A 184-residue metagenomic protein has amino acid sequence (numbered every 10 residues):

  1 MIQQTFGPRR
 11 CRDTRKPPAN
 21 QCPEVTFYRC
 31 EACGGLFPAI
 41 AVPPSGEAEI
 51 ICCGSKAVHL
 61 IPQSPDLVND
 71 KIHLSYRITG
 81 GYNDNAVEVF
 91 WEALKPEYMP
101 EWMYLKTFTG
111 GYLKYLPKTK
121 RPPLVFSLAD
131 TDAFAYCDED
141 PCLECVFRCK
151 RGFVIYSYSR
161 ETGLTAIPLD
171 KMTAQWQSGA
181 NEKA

Functional and structural regions predicted by a protein language model:
P17-V25, I40-S45, F147-R148: Short, flexible, mixed-charge glycine/proline-rich loop motifs that serve as phosphate/nucleic-acid-contacting
C30-C33, C52: Short cysteine-rich clusters marking metal-coordination/redox-active sites
P38-P44, L60-S64, I167-L169: Short Cys/His-rich "knuckle" micro-motifs
P44-A57: Cysteine-rich micro-motifs
K56-K71: Short metal-binding segments enriched for Cys and/or His
I78-W91: Contiguous beta-strand segments within globular domains
V89-W91, Y115, R121-V146: Exposed aromatic-hydrophobic patches
Y158-I167: Short acidic/polar inter-strand loop motif in beta-rich domains
